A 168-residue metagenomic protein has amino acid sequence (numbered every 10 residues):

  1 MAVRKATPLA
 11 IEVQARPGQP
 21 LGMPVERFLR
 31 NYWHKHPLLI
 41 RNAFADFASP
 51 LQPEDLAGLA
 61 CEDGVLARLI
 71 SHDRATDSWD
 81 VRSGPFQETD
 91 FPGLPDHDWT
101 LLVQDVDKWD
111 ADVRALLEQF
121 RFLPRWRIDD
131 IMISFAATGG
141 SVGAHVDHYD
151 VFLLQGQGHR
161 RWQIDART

Functional and structural regions predicted by a protein language model:
A2-N31, A45-T168: Active-site region of the double-stranded beta-helix
P37: Short hydrophobic/aromatic beta-strand or adjacent loop that forms the aromatic wall/cage of a ligand/substrate-binding
